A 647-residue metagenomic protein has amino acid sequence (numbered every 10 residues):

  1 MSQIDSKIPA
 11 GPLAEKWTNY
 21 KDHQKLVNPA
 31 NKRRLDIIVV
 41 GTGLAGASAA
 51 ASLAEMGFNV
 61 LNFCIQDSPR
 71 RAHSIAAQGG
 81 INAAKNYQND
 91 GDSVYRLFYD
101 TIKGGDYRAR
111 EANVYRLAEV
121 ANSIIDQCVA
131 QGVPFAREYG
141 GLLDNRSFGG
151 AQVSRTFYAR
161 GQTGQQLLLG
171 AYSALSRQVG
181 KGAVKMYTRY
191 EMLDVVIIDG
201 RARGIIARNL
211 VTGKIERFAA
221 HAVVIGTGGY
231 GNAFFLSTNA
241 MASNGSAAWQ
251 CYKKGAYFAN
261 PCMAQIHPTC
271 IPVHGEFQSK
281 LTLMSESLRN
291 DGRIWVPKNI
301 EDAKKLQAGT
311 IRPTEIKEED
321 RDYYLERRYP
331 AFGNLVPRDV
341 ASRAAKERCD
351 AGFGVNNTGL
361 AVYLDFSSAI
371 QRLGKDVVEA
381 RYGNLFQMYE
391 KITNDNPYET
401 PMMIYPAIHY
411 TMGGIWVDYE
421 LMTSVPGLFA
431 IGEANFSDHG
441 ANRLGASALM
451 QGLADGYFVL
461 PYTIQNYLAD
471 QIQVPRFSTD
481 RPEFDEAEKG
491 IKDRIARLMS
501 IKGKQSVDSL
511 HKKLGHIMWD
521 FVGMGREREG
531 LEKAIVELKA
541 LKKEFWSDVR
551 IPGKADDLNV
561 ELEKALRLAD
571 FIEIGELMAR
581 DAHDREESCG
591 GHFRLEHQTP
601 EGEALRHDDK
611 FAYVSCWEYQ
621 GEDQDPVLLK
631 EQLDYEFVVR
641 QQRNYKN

Functional and structural regions predicted by a protein language model:
M1-I37, E55: Extreme N-terminal leader/targeting segments of oxidoreductases
Q24-V27, N31-D36, A49-S52, M56-F58 (+11 more regions): Glycine- and aromatic-enriched mobile tails/lids
R33-L35, G213-A222, S424: Core beta-strand elements of the Rossmann-like FAD/NAD(P) dinucleotide-binding domain in flavoenzyme oxidoreductases
G41-G43: Glycine-rich Rossmann-fold phosphate-binding loop(s) that bind the pyrophosphate of adenine dinucleotide cofactors
D67-Y99, Q265-T269, E276-K280: Conserved N-terminal glycine-rich FAD pyrophosphate-binding loop of Rossmann-like flavoproteins
I124-K214, G226, C270-L283, R289: Conserved redox-cofactor binding core of oxidoreductases
A222-F277, L281, H439-Y462: Glycine-rich loop(s) and the adjacent beta-strand/alpha-helix scaffold that form part
Q250, A256-K391, Y462-Q465: An anion/pyrophosphate-binding glycine-rich loop and adjacent beta-alpha core in soluble alpha-beta enzymes
